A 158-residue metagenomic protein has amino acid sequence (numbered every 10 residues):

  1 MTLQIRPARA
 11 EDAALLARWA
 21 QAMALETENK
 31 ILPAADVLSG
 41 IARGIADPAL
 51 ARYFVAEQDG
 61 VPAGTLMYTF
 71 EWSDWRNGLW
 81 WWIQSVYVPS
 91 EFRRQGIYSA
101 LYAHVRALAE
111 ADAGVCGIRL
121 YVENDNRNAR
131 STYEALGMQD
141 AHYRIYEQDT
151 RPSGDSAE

Functional and structural regions predicted by a protein language model:
M1-E11, S153-E158: Conserved N-terminal entry element of GNAT/NAT acetyltransferase domains
P7-A13, R18-G78, Q84, P89 (+4 more regions): Acetyl-CoA-dependent GNAT
W72, W81, E123-D125, E147: Membrane-topology and secretion signals of cell-surface/extracellular proteins
P89-E91, Q95, N124-D125: Active-site acidic-Proline motif in GNAT/NAT acetyltransferases
F92, G96-H104: Conserved acetyl-CoA pyrophosphate-binding loop and the N-cap/start of the following alpha-helix in GNAT-like
S99, N124-H142: Conserved active-site alpha-helix within GNAT-family acetyltransferase domains
E110-Y121: Conserved GNAT acetyl-CoA-binding A-motif
A111, A135, R144-E158: Terminal substrate-recognition subdomain of acyl/acetyltransferases
